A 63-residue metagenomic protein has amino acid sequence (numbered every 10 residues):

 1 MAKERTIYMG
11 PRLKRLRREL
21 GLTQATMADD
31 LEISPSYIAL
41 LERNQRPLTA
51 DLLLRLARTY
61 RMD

Functional and structural regions predicted by a protein language model:
M1-L20: A short, Lys/Arg-rich alpha-helix, primarily the initiator
P11, G21-L22, L48-D51: Residue-level signal for the short linker/turn that defines the boundary of a DNA-recognition helix
K14, R18, D29, R58: Short polybasic/polar patches that bind polyanions
G21-L40, R55: Short alpha-helical DNA-recognition segment
R43: Short, conserved catalytic or interaction motifs in soluble domains
D51-D63: DNA major-groove recognition helix of helix-turn-helix/homeodomain DNA-binding modules
